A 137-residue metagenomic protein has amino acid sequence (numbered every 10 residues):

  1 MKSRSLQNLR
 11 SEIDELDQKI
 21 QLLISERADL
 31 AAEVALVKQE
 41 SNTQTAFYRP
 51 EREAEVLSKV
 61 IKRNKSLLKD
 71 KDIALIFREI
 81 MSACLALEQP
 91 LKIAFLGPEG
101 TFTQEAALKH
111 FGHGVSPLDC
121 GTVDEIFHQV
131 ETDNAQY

Functional and structural regions predicted by a protein language model:
M1-Y137: Domain-level signature for soluble enzymes in the chorismate/prephenate branch of the shikimate pathway
